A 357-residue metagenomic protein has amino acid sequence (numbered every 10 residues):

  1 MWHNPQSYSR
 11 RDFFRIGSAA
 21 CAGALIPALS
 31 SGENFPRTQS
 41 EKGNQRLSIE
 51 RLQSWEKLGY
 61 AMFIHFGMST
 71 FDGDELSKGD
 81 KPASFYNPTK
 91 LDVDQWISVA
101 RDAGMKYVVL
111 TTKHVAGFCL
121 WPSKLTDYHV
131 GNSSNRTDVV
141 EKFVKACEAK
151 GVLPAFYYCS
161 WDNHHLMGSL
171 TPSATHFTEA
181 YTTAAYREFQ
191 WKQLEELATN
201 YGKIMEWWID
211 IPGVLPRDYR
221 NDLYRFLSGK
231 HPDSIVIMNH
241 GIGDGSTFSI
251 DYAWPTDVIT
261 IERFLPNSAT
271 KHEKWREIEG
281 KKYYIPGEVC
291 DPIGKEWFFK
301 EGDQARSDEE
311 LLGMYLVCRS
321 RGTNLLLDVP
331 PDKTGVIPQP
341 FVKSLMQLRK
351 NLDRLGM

Functional and structural regions predicted by a protein language model:
M1-Y8: Secretory targeting signals
W2, F14-G23, N34-M357: Mature catalytic domains of secreted/periplasmic carbohydrate-active enzymes
